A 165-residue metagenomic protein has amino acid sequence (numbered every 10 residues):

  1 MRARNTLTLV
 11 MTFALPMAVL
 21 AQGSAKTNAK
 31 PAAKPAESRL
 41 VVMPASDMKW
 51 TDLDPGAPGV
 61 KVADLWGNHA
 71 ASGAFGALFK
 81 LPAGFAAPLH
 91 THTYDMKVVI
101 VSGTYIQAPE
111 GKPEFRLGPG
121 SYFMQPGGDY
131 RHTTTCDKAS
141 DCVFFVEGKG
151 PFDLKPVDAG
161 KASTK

Functional and structural regions predicted by a protein language model:
M1-N5: Positively charged n-region of N-terminal signal peptides that target proteins for export
T8-A18: Bacterial N-terminal signal peptides
G23-G73, A159-K165: A short, N-terminal "cap"/entry segment at the start of jelly-roll beta-barrel domains of the cupin/DSBH fold
V62-W66, G76-F85: N-terminal post-signal-peptidase region of extra-cytosolic proteins
A70, P82-G84, G103-T104, G128 (+1 more regions): Solvent-exposed coil/turn segments that connect beta secondary-structure elements in extracytoplasmic/periplasmic
P82-F85, T91-G111: Glycine- and acidic-residue-biased ligand/ion/polar-headgroup-sensing regions
G84, E110-D129: Short acidic-glycine-tyrosine-enriched beta hairpin
G118, G127-F152: Ligand-binding loop in jelly-roll beta-barrel domains
